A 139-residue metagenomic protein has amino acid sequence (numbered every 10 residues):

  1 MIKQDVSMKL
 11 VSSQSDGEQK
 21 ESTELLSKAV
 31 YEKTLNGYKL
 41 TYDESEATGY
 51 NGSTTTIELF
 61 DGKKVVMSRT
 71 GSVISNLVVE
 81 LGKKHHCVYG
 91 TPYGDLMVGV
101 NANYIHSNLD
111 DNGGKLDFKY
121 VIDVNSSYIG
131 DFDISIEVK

Functional and structural regions predicted by a protein language model:
M1-D117, V121-D123, S127-I129: N-terminal intrinsically disordered, cationic/polar leader segments that include organellar targeting peptides
S135-K139: Flexible glycine-rich active-site/ligand-binding loops centered on an Asp-His dyad
